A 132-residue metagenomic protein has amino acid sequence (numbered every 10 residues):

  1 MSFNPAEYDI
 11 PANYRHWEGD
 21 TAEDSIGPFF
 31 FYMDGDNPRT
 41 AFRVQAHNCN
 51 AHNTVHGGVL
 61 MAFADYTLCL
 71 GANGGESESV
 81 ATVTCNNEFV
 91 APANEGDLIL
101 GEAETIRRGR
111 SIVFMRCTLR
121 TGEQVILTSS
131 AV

Functional and structural regions predicted by a protein language model:
M1-V132: Terminal targeting signals and extreme-terminal segments of soluble enzymes
